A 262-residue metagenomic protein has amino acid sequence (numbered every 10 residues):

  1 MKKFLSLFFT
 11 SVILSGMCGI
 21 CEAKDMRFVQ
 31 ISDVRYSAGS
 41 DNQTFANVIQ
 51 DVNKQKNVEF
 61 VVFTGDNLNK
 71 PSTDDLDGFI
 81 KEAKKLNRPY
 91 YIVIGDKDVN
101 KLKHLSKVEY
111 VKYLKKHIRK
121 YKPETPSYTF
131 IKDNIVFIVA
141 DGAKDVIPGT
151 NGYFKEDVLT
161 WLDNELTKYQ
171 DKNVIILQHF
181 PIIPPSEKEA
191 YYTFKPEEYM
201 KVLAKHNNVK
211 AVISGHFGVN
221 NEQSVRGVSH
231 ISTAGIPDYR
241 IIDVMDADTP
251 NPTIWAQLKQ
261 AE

Functional and structural regions predicted by a protein language model:
M1-F4, E189: Positively charged n-region of N-terminal signal peptides that target proteins for export
F8-G16: Bacterial N-terminal signal peptides
I20-G78, T125: N-terminal active-site segment of His-dependent metallophosphoesterases
A23, K144-Y153, Y169-S214: Active-site-proximal segments of metal-dependent phosphoesterases and phosphodiesterases across multiple
M26, E59, S127, N134-I135 (+1 more regions): Alpha/beta-hydrolase fold active-site loops
Q30-S32, F60-D66, Y90-D96, A140 (+3 more regions): Active-site neighborhood of phospho(di)ester-bond hydrolases with catalytic His/Asp-centered motifs
Y36, N69, K144, I182 (+1 more regions): Short, glycine/acidic-enriched loop or turn micro-motifs at the edges of active sites
T73-D163, K168-Y169, E198-N208, E222-Q257: Extended active-site neighborhood of metal-dependent phosphoesterases/phosphodiesterases
